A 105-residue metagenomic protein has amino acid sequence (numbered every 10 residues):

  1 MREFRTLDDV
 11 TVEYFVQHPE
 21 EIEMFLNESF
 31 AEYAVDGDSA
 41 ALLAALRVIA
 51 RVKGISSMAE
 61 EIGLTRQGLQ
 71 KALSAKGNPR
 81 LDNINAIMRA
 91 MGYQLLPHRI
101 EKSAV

Functional and structural regions predicted by a protein language model:
M1-A44: N-terminal flexible/basic segments that precede or flank functional cores
F15-V16, A31, R51, S74-G77: Alpha-solenoid HEAT/Armadillo repeat architecture
N27, L69-K71, P79: Extended, folded domain segments that form the structural surfaces/walls around functional sites
V48-K71: Short alpha-helical DNA-recognition segment
V52, L96-V105: Short, charged recognition helix plus adjacent turn of helix-turn-helix-like nucleic-acid-binding domains
R80-H98: DNA major-groove recognition helix of helix-turn-helix/homeodomain DNA-binding modules
